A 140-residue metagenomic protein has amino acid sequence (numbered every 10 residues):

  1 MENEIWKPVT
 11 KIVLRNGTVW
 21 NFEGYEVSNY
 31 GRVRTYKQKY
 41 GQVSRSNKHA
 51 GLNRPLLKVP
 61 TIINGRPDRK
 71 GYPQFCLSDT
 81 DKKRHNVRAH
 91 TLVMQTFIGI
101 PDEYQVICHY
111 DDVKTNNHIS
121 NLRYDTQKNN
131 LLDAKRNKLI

Functional and structural regions predicted by a protein language model:
M1-I107, D111-I140: Conserved recognition-core residues within compact binding domains
